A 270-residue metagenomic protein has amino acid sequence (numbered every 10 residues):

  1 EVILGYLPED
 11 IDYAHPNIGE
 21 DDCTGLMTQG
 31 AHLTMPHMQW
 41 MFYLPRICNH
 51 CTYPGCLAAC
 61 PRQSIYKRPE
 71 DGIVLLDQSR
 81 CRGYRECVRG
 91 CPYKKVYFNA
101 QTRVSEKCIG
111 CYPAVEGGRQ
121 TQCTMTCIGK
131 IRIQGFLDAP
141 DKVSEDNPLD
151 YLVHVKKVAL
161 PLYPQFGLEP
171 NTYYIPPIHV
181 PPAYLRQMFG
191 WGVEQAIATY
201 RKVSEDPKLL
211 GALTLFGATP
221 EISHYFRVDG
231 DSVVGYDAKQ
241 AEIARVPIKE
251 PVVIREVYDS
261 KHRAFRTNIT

Functional and structural regions predicted by a protein language model:
E1-T270: Non-ligating segments of multi-cofactor redox enzymes
